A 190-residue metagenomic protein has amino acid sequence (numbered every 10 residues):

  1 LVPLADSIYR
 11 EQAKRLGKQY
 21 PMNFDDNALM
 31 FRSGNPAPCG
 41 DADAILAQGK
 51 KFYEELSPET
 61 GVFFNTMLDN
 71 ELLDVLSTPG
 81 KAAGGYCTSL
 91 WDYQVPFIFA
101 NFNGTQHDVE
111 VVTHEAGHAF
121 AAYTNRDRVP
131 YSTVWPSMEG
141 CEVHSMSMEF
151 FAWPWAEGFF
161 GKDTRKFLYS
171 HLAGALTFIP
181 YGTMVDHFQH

Functional and structural regions predicted by a protein language model:
L1-H190: Cation-handling catalytic/transport regions enriched in His/Asp/Glu
